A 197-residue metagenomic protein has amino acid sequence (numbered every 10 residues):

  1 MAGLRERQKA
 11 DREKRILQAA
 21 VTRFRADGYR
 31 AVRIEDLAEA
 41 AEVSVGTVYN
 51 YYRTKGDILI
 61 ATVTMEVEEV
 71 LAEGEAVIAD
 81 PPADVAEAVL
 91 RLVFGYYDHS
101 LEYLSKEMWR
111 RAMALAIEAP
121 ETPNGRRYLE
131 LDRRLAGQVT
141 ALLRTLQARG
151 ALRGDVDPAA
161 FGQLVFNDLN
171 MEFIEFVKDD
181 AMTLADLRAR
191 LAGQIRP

Functional and structural regions predicted by a protein language model:
M1-D11, T22, A148: N-terminal intrinsically disordered/low-complexity leader segments
A2, R91-D98, G137, A141-R149 (+2 more regions): C-terminal peripheral helix-coil segments that are non-catalytic and often amphipathic
R15, A19, R23-D57, A61: Helix-turn-helix
Y52, M113-P120, L131: Short helix-capping/turn signature of helix-turn-helix
L59-E66, E73: Alpha-helical DNA-contacting segments of helix-turn-helix folds
A61, E75-K106, P158-V165, R188: Hydrophobic alpha-helical connector segments
L71, E87, E102-Y103, E107 (+2 more regions): Amphipathic alpha-helical packing segments from all-alpha helical-bundle domains
P81, S100, R110, A116-A119 (+1 more regions): Secondary-structure edge/capping motif, primarily at the C-terminal ends of alpha-helices and the immediately following
